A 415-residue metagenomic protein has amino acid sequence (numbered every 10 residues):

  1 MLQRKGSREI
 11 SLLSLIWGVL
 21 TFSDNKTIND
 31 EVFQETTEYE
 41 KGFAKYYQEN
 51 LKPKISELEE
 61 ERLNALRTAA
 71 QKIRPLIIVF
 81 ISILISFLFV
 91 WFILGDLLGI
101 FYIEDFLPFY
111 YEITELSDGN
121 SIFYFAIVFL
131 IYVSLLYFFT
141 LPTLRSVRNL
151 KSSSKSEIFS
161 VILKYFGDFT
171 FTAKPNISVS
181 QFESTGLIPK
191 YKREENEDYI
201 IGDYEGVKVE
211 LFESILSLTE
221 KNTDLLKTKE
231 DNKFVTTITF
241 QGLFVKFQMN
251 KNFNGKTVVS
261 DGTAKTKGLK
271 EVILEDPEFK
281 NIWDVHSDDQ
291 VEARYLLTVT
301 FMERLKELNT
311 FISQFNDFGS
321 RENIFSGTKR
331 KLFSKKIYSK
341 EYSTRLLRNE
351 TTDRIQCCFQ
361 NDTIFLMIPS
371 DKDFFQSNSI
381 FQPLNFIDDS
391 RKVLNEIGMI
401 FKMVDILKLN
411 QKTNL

Functional and structural regions predicted by a protein language model:
L2, G6-A70: Basic, amphipathic N-terminal segments
G6, T21-D24, L135-V161: Transmembrane-cytosolic junction motif
N29-Q48, V147-F171: Membrane-interface amphipathic/juxtamembrane segments adjacent to transmembrane helices
N64-K72, S117, S121, F125 (+2 more regions): Membrane-helix interfacial "entry" motifs
T68-L88: Transmembrane alpha-helical segments and their cytosolic interface motifs in multi-pass membrane proteins
P75, S160, K164, T172-L218 (+1 more regions): Charged, low-complexity intrinsically disordered regions
L88-V133: Hydrophobic alpha-helical transmembrane segments
E220-L226: GHKL/Histidine-kinase-like ATPase module
